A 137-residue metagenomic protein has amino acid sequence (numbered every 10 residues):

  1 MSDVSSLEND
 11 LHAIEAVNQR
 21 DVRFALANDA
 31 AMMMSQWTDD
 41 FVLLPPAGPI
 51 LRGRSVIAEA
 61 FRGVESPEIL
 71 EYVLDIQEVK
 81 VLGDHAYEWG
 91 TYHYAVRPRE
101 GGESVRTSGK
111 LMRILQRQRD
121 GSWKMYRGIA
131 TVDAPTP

Functional and structural regions predicted by a protein language model:
M1-Q36, V42-P137: A beta-strand edge to alpha-helix "cap/lid" segment located at domain peripheries
